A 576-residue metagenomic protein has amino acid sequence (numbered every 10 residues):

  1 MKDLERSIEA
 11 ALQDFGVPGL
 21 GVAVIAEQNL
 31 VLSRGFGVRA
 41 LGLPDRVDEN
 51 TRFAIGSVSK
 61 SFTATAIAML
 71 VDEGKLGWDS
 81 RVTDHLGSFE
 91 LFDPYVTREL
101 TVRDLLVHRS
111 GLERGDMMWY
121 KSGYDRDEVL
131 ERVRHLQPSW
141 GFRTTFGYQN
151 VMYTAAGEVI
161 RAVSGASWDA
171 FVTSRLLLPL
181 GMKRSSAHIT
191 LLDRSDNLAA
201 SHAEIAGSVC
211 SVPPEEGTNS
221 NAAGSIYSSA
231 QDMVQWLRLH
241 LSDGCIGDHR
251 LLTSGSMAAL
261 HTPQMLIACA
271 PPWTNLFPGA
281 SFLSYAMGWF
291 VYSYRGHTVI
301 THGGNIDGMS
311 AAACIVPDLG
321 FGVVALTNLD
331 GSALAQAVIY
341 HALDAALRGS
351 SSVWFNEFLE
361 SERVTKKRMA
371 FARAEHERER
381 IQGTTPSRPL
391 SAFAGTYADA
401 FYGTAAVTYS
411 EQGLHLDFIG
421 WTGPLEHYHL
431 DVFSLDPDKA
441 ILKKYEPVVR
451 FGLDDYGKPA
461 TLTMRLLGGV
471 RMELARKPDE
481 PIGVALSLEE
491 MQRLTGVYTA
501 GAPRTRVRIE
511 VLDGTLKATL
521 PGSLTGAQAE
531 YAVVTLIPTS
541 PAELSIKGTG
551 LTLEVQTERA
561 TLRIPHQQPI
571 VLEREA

Functional and structural regions predicted by a protein language model:
M1-R34, M117-Y120, R161-S174, L178 (+3 more regions): Catalytic loop of the DD-peptidase/beta-lactamase superfamily, centered on the K-T-G motif and neighboring
L4, T51, W78, P94 (+7 more regions): Residue-level signature of the cytosolic catalytic core of signaling kinases
E5-R6, A11, G19, E49 (+6 more regions): Active-site helix/loop module of the DD-peptidase/beta-lactamase fold, centered on the serine-lysine SxxK catalytic
R39-E49, A333-H341: A short, polar/charged loop-to-alpha-helix boundary motif
S57-V58, G147-N150: Catalytic nucleophile serine of serine hydrolases, specifically the conserved "nucleophile elbow" pentapeptide
T63: Active/ligand-binding-proximal structured segments within catalytic/core domains that scaffold catalytic residues
T101, V151-M152: Mid-domain, small-residue-enriched loop/turn segments at the edges of structured enzyme/sensor domains
D127-S139, I205-T218, S293-Y294: The feature captures the short pre-catalytic strand/loop hairpin that immediately precedes and shapes the active-site
